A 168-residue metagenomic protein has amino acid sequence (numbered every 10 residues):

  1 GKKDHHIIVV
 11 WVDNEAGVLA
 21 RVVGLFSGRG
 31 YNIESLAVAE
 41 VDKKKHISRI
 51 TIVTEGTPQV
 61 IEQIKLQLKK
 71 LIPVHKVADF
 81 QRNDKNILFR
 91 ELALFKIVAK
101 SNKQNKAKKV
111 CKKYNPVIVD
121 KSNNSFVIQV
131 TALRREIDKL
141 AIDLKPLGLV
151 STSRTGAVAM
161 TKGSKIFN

Functional and structural regions predicted by a protein language model:
G1-R49, V53-N168: Long, contiguous binding/interaction regions
